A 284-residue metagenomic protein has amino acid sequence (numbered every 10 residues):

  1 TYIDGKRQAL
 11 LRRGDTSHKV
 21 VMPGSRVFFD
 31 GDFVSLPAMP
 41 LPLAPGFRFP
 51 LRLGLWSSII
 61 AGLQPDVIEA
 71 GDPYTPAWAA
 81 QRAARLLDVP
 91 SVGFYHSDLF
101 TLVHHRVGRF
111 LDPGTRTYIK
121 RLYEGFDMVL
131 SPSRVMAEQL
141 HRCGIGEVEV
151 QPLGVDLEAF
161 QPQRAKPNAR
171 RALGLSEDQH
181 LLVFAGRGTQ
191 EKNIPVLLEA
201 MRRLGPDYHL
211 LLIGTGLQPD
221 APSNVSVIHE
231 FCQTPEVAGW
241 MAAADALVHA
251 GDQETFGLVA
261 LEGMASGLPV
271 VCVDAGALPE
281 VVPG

Functional and structural regions predicted by a protein language model:
T1-P37, R202: N-terminal subdomain of nucleotide-sugar transferases
P90-V92, T101-R121, S131: Nucleotide-sugar donor phosphate/pyrophosphate-binding loop at the beta->alpha transition of glycosyltransferases
R116-A165: Donor nucleotide-sugar binding/catalytic pocket of nucleotide-sugar-dependent glycosyltransferases
Q161-L175: A short helix/loop element that forms part of the nucleotide-sugar donor recognition site in Leloir-type
S176-K192, L198-R202: Conserved donor-binding/catalytic core segment of Leloir-type glycosyltransferases
L217-A238, A246: Nucleotide-activated donor-binding/catalytic signature segment of Leloir-type glycosyltransferases, i.e., the conserved
D252: Aromatic "clamp/platform" in nucleotide-sugar-dependent glycosyltransferases that forms part of the donor/acceptor
P269-C272, V282: Short hydrophobic beta-strand element within catalytic cores of glycosyltransferases and related nucleotide-activated
